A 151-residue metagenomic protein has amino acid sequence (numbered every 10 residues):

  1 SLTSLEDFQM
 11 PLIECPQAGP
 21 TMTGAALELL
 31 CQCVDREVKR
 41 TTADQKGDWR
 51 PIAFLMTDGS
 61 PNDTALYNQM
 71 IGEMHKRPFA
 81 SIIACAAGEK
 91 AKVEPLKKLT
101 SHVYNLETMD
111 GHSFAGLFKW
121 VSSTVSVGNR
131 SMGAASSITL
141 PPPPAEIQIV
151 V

Functional and structural regions predicted by a protein language model:
S1-F8, K97-L99: Short, flexible, mixed-charge acidic loops at enzyme active sites
S1-T3, I52-M56, I83-A87: Von Willebrand factor
F8-R50, S81-P95, D110-W120: Von Willebrand factor
M10-I13, H75-F79, N105-T108, S126-N129: Short, surface-exposed linear patches
V34-V38, T57-S60, P78, V125: Short, well-ordered alpha-helical segments in soluble proteins
G59-L99: VWA/integrin I-like adhesion module and closely mimicked acidic/polar interface patches used
E89-I138: Von Willebrand factor A/integrin I-like adhesion domains
G133-V151: Extended acidic, low-complexity intrinsically disordered regions
